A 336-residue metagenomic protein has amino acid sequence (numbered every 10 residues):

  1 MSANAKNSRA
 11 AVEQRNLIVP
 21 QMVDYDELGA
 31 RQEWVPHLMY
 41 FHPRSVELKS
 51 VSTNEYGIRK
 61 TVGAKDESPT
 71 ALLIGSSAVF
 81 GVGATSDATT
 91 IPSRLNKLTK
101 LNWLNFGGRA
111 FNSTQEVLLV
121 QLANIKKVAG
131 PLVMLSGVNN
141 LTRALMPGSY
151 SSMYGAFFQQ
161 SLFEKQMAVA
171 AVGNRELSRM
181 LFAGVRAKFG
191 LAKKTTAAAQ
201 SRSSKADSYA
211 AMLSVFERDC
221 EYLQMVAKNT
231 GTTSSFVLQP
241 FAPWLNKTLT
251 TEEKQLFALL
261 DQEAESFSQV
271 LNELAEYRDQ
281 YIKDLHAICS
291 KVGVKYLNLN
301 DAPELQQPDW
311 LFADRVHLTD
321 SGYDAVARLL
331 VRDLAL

Functional and structural regions predicted by a protein language model:
M1-A71, K127-V128: N-terminal secretory targeting modules
R9, V19, T114-Q200, S204 (+3 more regions): Interaction-surface signature
P36-H37, K283-N298, P308-L336: Histidine-centered active-site loop/cap adjacent to the catalytic His in serine esterases/O-acetyl transfer systems
T53-V133: Serine-esterase "nucleophile elbow" of acetyl-processing enzymes
A78-T85, N105-F106, Y209-L213, L274 (+1 more regions): Second-shell loop/turn segments in exported
G81, S113, L141, W244-N246 (+1 more regions): Generic structural signal for helix capping and beta-alpha/helix-loop junctions
S113, V117, L213, E217 (+1 more regions): Short, amphipathic alpha-helical "lid/cap" segments that border enzyme active or binding sites
L132-S136, A192-A302, D333: Conserved, well-ordered alpha-helix/loop/beta-strand core segments that scaffold catalytic motifs
